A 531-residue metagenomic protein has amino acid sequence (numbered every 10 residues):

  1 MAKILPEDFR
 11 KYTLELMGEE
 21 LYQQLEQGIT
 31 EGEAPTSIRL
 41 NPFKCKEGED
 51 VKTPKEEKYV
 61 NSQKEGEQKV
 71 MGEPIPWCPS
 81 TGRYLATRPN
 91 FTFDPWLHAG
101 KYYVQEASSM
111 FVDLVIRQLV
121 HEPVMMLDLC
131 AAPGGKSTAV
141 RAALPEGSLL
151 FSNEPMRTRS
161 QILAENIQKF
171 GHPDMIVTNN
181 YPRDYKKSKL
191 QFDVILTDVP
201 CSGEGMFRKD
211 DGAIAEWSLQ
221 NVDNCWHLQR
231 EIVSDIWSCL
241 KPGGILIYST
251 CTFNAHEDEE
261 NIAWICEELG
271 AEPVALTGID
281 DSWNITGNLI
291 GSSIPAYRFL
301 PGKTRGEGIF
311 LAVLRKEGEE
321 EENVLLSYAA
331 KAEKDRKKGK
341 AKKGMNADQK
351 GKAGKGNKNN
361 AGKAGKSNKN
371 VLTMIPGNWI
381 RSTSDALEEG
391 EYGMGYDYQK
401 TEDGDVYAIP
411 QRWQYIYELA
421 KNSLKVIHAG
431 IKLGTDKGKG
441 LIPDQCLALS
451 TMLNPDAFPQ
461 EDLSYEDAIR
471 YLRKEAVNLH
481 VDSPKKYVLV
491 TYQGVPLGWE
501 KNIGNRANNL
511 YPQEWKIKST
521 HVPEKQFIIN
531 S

Functional and structural regions predicted by a protein language model:
M1-C45, Y59-N61, E65-E73, E317-S531: Polybasic, low-complexity RNA-engagement segments
P79-Q118, P512: Class I SAM-dependent transferase core
P123-C130: Conserved class I S-adenosyl-L-methionine
P133-E146: Conserved SAM-binding loop of SAM-dependent methyltransferases across substrates and taxa, primarily the Class I
P145, L240-P242: Helix-to-beta-strand junctions that scaffold the AdoMet/dcAdoMet cofactor pocket in Class I SAM-dependent enzymes
P155-K189: S-adenosyl-L-methionine
T158, D193-S234, C251-E259: Mobile active-site "lid"/loop adjacent to the S-adenosyl-L-methionine
I245-S249: Conserved beta-strand signature within the Rossmann-like core of class I S-adenosyl-L-methionine
